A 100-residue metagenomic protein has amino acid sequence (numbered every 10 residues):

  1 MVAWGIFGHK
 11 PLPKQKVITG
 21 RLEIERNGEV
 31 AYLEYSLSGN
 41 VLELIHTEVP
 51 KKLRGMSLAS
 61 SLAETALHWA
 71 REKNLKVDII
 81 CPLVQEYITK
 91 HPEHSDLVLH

Functional and structural regions predicted by a protein language model:
A3-I45: N-terminal first-folded block
E25, L33, S60-L62, E86: Basic, gly/Ser/Thr/Pro-rich low-complexity segments located predominantly at protein N termini
N40-V41, L62, V84, K90: Short leucine-rich amphipathic alpha-helices used at interfaces
E43, E48, I79: Conserved beta-strand segments that form the floor/walls of ligand-binding pockets within enzyme and binding domains
E48-R54: A short, internal acetyl-CoA/4′-phosphopantetheine-binding micro-motif in the GNAT/acyltransferase core
G55-A66: Conserved acetyl-CoA-binding loop-helix of GNAT-fold acetyltransferases
H68-H100: C-terminal structural segments of small proteins and small subunits
